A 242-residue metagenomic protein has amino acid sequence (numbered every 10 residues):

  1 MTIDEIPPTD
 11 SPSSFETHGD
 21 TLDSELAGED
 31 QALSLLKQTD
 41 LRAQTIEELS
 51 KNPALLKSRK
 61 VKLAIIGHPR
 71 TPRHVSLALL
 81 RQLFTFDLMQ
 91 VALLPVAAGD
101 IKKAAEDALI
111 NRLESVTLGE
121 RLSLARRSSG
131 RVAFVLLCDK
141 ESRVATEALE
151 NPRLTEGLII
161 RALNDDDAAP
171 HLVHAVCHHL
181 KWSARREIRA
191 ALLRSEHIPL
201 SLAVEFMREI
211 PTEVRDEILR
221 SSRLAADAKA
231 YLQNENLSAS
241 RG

Functional and structural regions predicted by a protein language model:
M1-G242: Alpha-helical scaffold segments
